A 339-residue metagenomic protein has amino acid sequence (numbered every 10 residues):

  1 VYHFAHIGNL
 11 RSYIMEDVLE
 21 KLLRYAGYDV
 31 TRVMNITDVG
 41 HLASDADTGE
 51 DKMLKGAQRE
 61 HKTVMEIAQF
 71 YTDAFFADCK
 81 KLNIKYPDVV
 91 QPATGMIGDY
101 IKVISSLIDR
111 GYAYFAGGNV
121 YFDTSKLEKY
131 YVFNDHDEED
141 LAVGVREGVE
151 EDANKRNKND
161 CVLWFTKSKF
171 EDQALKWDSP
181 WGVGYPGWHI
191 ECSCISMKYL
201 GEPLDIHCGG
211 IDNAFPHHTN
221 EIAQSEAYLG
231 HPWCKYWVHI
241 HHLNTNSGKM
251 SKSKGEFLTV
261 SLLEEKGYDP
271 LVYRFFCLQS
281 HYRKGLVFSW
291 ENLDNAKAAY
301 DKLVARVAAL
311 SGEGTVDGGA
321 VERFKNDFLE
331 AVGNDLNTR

Functional and structural regions predicted by a protein language model:
V1-D45, K62, E66, V90-T94 (+3 more regions): N-terminal catalytic cores of NTP/NDP-binding nucleotidyl/phosphoryl-transfer enzymes
V1-Y2, E16-D17, F76-A77, I97-S311: Alpha-helical recognition segments enriched in aromatics with Gly/Pro capping that present substrate-recognition
L42-E50, N220: Glycine-rich loop at the start of a catalytic domain that most often binds anionic cofactors/ligands
D47-M65: A charged helix-plus-loop insertion that forms the helical arch/lid used to bind and gate nucleic-acid substrates
R59-N83, G230-W233: A glycine-rich helix N-cap at a beta->alpha junction
K80-A93: Divalent metal-dependent hydrolysis catalytic cores, especially in the metallo-beta-lactamase
E322-F328: Helix-coil-helix junctions within alpha-helical repeat/solenoid scaffolds
V332-R339: Helix-rich, typically C-terminal accessory recognition domains appended to large enzymatic cores
